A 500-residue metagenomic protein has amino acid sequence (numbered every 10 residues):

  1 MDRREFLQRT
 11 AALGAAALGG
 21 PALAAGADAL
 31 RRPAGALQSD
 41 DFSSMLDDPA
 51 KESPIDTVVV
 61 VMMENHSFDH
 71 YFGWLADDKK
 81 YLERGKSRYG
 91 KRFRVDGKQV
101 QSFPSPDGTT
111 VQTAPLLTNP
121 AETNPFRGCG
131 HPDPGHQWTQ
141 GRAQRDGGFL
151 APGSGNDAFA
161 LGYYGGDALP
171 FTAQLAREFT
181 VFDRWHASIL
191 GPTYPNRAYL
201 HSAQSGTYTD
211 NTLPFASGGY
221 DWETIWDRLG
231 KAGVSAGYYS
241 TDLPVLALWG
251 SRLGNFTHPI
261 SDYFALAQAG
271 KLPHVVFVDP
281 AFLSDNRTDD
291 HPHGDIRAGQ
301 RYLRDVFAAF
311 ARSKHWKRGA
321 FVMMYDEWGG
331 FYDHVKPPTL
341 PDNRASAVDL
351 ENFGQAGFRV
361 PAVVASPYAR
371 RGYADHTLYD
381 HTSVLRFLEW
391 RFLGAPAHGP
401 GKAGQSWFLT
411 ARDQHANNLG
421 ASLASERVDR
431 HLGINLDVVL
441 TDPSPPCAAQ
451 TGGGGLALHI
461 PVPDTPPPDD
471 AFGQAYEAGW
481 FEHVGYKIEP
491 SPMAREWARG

Functional and structural regions predicted by a protein language model:
M1-L7: Twin-arginine (Tat) signal peptide motif
Q8-G500: N-terminal pro-sequences and low-complexity stem/linker regions of secreted or lumenal proteins
